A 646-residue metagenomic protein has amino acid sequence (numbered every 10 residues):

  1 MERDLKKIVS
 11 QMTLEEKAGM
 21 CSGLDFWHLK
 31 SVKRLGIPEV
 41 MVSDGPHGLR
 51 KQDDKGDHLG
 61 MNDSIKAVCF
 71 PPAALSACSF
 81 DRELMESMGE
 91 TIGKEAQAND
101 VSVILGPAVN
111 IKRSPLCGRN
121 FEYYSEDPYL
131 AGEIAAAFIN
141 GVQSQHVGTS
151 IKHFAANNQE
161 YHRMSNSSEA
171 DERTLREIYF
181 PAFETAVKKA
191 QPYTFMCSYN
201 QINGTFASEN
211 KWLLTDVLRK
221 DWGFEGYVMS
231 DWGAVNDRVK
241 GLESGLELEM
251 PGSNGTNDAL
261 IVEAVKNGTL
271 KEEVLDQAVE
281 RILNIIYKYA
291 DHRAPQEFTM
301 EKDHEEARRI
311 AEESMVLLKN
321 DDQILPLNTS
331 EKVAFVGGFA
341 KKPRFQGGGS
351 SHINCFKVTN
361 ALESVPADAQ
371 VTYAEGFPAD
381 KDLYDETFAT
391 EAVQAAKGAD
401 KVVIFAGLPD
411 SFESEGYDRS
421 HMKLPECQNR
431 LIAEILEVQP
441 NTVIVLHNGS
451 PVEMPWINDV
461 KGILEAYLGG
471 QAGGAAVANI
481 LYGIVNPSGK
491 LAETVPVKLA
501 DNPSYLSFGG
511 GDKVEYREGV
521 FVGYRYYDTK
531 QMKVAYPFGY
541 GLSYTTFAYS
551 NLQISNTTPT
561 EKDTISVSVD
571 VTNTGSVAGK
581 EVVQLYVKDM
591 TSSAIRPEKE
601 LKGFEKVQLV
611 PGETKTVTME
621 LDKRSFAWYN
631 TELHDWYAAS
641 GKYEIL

Functional and structural regions predicted by a protein language model:
M1-W628, Y637-I645: Glycoside hydrolase catalytic-domain context in secreted enzymes
T631-L633: Short beta-alpha junctions and helix-cap segments that line functional grooves
